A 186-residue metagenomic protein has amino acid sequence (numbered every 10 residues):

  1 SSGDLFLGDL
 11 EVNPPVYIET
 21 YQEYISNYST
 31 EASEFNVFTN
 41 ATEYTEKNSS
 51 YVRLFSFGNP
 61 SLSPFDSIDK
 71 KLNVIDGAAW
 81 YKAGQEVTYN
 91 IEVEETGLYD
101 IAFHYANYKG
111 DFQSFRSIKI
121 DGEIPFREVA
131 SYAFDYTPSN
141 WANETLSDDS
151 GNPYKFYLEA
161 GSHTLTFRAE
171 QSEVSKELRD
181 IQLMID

Functional and structural regions predicted by a protein language model:
S1-D186: Extracytoplasmic
